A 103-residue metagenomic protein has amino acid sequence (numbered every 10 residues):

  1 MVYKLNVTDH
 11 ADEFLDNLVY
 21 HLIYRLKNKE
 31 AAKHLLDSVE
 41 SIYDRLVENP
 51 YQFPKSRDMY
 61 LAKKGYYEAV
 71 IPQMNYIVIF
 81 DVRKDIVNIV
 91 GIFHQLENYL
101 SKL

Functional and structural regions predicted by a protein language model:
M1-E40: Arg/Lys-rich, positively charged N-terminal/basic patches that mediate binding to nucleic acids
D9, R57, E97: Solvent-exposed, flexible loop/coil residues
L26, I71-L103: Enriched for short, Lys/Arg-rich terminal
S38-N49: Compact soluble domain cores
N49-K84: Basic/aromatic recognition patch in beta-strand/loop cores that engages polyanionic ligands
